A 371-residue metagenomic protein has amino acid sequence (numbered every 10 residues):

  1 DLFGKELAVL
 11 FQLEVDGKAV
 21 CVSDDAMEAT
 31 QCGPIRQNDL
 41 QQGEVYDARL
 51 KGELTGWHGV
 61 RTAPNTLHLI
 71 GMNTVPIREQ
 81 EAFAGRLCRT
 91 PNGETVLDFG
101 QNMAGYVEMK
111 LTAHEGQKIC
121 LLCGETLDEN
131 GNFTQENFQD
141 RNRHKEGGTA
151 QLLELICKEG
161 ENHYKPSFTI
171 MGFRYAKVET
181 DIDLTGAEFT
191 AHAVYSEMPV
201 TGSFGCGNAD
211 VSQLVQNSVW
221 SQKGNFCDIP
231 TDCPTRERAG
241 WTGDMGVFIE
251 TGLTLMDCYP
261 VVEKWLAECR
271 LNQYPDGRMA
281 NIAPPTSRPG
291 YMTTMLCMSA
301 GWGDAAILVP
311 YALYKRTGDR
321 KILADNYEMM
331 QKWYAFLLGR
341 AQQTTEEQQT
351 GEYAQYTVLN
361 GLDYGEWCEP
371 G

Functional and structural regions predicted by a protein language model:
D1-T235, G243-D244, C258-E263, D276 (+5 more regions): Extracellular/oxidizing-compartment recognition motifs
R236-G246, D257, C297-A305, D325-E328: Aromatic- and histidine-enriched alpha-helix N-cap/loop-to-helix transition segments that scaffold the rims
V247, E268, M329-Q343: Alpha-helical scaffold segments in carbohydrate-active enzymes
V247-C258, A305-I322: Well-ordered alpha-helical scaffold segments within catalytic/enzyme domains
T251-P275: Active-site diphosphate/adenylate-binding microenvironment
K264-A267, A280, A324-Q331: Beta-strand segments within the central parallel beta-sheet cores of soluble alpha/beta enzyme folds
